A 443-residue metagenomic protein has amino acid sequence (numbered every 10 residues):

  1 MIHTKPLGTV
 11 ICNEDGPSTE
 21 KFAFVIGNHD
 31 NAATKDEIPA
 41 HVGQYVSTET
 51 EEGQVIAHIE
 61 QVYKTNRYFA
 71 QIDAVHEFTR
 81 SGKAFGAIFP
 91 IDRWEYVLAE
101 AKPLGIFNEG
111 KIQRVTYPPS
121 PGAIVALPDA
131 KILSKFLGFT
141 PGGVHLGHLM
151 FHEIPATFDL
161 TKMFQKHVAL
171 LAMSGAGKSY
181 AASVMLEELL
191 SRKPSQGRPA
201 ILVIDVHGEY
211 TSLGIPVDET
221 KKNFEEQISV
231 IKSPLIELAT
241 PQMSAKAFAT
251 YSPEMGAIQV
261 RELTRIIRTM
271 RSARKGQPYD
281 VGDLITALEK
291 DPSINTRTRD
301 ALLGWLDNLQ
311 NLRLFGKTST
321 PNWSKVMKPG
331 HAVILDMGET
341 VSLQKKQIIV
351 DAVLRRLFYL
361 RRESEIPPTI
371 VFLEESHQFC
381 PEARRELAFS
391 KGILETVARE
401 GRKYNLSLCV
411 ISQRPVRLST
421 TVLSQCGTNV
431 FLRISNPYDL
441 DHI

Functional and structural regions predicted by a protein language model:
M1-G138: Conserved ASCE P-loop ATPase motor domains encompassing nucleic-acid-directed helicases/translocases
G53, G197-P199, E225-Q227, A247 (+3 more regions): Short glycine-/polar-rich loops that comprise or flank the Walker A/P-loop and associated switch/sensor motifs
Y63-T65, G105-N108, H207-T211, L235-I236 (+4 more regions): Conserved nucleotide-binding/hydrolysis micro-motifs of P-loop NTPases
P90-I91, A398-R402, S407-I443: Conserved ATP-driven motor cores of ASCE-family P-loop NTPases powering translocation/secretion/packaging/pilus
P141-I231: Glycine-rich phosphate-binding loop of nucleotide-binding enzymes
M163, L189-G197, K222-N223, K325-M327 (+3 more regions): Conserved catalytic network of the ASCE P-loop NTPase/AAA+ motor domain
E187, G208-D218, I236-T396, K403: P-loop NTPase motor domains
